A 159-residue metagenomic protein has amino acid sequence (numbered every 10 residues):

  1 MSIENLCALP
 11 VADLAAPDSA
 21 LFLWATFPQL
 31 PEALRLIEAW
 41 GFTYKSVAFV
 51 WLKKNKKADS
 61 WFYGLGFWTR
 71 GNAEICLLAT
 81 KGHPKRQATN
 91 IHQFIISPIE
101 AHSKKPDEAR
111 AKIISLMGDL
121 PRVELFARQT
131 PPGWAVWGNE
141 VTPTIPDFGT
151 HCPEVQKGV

Functional and structural regions predicted by a protein language model:
M1-V159: Class I S-adenosyl-L-methionine-dependent methyltransferase catalytic core
